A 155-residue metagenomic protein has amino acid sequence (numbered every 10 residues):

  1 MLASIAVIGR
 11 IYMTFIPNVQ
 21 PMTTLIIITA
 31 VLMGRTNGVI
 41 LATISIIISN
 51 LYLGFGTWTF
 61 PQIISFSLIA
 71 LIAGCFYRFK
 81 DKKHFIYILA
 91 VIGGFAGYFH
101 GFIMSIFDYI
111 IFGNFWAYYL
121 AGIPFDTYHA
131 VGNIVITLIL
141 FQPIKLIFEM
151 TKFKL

Functional and structural regions predicted by a protein language model:
M1-V7, F95: Alpha-helical transmembrane segments
A6, A30, I69-R78, F141 (+1 more regions): Hydrophobic transmembrane alpha-helices
V7-P21, T43-F76: Interfacial aromatic-anchored transmembrane helix boundaries in multi-pass membrane proteins
I8, Y12, L32-M33, V131: Transmembrane helix irregularities
N18, M22, N37, H84-I92: Membrane-interface starts of transmembrane alpha-helices
M22-G38, L71-F76: Generic transmembrane alpha-helix motif of multi-pass integral membrane proteins
R35-A42, A121: Membrane-interface alpha-helices at helix entry/exit sites of multi-pass transporters
G56-F60, K82-L155: Membrane-embedded alpha-helical hairpins and interfacial helices in multi-pass inner-membrane proteins
